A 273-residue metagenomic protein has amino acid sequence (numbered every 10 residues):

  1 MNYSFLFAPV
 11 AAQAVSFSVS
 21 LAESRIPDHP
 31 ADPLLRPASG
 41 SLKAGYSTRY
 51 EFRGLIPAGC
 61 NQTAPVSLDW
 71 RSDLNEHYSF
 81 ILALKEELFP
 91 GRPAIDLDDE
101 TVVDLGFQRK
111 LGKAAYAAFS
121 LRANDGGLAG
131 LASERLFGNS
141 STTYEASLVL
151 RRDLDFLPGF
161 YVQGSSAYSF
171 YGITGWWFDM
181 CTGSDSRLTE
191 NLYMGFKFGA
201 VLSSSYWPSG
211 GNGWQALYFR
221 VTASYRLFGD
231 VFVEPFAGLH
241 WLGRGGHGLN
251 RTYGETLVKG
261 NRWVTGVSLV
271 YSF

Functional and structural regions predicted by a protein language model:
M1-A22: Sec-dependent N-terminal signal peptides of Gram-negative exported proteins
F17-R92, V270-S272: Short glycine/proline- and aromatic-enriched beta-strand/turn motifs that initiate or cap beta-hairpins
I26-S39, D73-I81, P93-I95, K110-A118 (+3 more regions): Short loop/turn motifs that connect adjacent beta-strands in outer-membrane beta-barrel proteins
A44-T48, V66-S72, L84, L105-R109 (+7 more regions): Residues on the lipid-exposed face of transmembrane beta-strands in outer-membrane beta-barrel proteins
P57, F80, L84-C181, G238 (+1 more regions): Outer-membrane pore/translocation modules
A167-S205: A contiguous pocket-lining binding segment that forms or flanks enzyme active sites
S204-T256: Glycine/small-residue-rich hydrophobic helix-like segments
R226, F232, K259-F273: Outer-membrane beta-barrel "beta-signal"
